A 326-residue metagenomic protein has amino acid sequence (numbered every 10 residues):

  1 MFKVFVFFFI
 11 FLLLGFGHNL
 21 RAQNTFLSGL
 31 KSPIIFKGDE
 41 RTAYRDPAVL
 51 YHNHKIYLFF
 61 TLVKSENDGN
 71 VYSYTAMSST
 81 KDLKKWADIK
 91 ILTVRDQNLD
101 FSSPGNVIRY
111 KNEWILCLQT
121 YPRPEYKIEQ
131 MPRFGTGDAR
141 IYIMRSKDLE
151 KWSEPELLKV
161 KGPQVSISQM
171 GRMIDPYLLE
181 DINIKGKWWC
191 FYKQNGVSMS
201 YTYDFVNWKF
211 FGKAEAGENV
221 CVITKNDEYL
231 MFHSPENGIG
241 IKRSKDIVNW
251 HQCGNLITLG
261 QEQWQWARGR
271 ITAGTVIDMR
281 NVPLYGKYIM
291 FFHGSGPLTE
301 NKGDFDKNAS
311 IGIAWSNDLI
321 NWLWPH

Functional and structural regions predicted by a protein language model:
M1-V4: Positively charged n-region of N-terminal signal peptides that target proteins for export
V6-G15: Bacterial N-terminal signal peptides
A22-H326: Carbohydrate-active catalytic/glycan-binding domains of CAZyme proteins, especially the secreted or lumenal ectodomains
